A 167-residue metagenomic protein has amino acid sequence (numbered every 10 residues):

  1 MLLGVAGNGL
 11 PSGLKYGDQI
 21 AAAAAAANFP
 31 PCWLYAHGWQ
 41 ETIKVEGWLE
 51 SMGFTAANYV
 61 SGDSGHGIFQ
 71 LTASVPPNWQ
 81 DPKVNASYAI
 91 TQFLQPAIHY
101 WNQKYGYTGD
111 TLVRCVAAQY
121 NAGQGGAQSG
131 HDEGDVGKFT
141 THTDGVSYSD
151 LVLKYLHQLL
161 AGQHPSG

Functional and structural regions predicted by a protein language model:
M1-L14, D18-Q19, A25-A27, Y59-G65 (+1 more regions): Non-catalytic cell-wall polysaccharide-engagement segments
G17-D18, P31-Y35: Short amphipathic alpha-helical segments
A21-A24, Y35, W39: Short pre-functional
C32, G38-D63: Conserved alpha-helical segments that form or flank metal/cofactor-binding pockets of metalloenzymes
